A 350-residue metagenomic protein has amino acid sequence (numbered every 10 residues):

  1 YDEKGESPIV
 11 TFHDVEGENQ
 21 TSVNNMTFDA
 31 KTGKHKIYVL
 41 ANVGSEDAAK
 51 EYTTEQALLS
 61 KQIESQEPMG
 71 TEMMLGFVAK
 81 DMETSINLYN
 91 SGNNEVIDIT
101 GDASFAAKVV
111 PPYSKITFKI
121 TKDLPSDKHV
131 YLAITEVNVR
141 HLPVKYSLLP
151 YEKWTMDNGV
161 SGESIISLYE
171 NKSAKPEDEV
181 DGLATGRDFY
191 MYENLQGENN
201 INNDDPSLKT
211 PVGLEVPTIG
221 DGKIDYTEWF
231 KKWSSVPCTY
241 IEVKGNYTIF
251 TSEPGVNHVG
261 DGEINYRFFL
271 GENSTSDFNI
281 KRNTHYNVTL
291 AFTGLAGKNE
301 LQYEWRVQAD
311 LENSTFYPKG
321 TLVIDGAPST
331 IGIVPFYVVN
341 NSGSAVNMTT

Functional and structural regions predicted by a protein language model:
Y1-Y52, K115-R282: Tryptophan-paired
I9-E18, E46-S104, G262-F278: Structured interaction patches on ligand/partner-binding surfaces of diverse proteins
E18, D81-D102, L183, D204 (+3 more regions): Solvent-exposed, conformationally flexible loop/turn segments
T100-V110, S114: Beta-strand-rich domain onsets/edges
A107-K108, Q302-N341: Beta-sheet-dominated interaction scaffolds and their linkers
V110-T121, I333-P335: A short, Gly/Thr-enriched small/hydrophobic beta-strand-prone motif that recurs across taxa
D261-S314: Long, compositionally biased interface segments
N341-T350: Surface-exposed binding patches on compact interaction domains or structured appendages
